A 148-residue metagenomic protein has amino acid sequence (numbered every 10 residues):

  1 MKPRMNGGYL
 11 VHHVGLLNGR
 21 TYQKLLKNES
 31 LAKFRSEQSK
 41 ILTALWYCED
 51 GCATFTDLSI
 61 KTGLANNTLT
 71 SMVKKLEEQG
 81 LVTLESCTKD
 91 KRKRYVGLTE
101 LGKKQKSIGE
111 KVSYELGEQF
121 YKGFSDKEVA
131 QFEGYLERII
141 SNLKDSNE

Functional and structural regions predicted by a protein language model:
M1-A32: N-terminal leader segment of winged-helix/HTH proteins
M1-K2, K127-E148: C-terminal regulatory/oligomerization modules of transcriptional regulators
V11, L42-L45, L136: Hydrophobic structural patches
V14, M72, Y135: Residues in the recognition helix of alpha-helical DNA-binding motifs
V14, N18, L25, T62 (+2 more regions): Alpha-helical linker/hinge and terminal dimerization helices associated with HTH transcriptional regulators
T21-T68: N-terminal helix-turn-helix DNA-binding core of bacterial DNA-binding proteins
F55, V73-K74: Short, hydrophobic-biased segments on the C-terminal half of alpha helices that form "recognition helices"
K74-G134: Charged, amphipathic alpha-helical coiled-coil/dimerization segments
